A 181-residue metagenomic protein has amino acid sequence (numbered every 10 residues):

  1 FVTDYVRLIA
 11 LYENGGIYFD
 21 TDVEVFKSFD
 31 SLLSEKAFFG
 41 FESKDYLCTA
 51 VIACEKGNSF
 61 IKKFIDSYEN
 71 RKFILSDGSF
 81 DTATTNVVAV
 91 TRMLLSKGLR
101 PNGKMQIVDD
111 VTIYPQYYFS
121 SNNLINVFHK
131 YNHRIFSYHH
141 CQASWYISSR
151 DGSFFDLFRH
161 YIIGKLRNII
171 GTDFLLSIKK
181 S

Functional and structural regions predicted by a protein language model:
F1-T3, F19-S181: Glycosyltransferase-associated regions of secretory-pathway enzymes, highlighting luminal stem/catalytic domains
Y5-N14: Small-residue hinge/turn detector
